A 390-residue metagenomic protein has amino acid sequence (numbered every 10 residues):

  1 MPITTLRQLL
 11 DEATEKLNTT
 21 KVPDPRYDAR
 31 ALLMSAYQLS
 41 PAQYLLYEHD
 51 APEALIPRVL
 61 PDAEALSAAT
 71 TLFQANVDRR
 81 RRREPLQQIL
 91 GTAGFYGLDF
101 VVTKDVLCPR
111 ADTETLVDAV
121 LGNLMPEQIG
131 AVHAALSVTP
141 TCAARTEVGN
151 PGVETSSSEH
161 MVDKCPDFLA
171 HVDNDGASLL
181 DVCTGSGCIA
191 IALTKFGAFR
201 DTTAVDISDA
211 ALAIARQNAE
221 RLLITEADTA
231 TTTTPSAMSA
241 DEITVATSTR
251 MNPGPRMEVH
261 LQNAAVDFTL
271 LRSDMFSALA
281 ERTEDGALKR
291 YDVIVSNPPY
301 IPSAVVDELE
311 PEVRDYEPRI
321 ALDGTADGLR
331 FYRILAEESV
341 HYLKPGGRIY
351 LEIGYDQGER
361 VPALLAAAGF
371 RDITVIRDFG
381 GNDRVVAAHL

Functional and structural regions predicted by a protein language model:
M1-L55: Non-catalytic accessory regions of SAM-dependent methyltransferases
L17, A219, L223, S339 (+1 more regions): Conserved hydrophobic residues forming the short capping helix/wall of the S-adenosyl-L-methionine
L32, R83, T113, I189 (+5 more regions): Residue-level signal for inorganic ion chemistry
M34-N123: Conserved AdoMet
T115-S137, S157-A230, S239-E242, M257-D307: Conserved SAM/SAH cofactor-binding pocket of Class I
Y300-R330: Mobile active-site "lid"/loop adjacent to the S-adenosyl-L-methionine
A326-H389: Conserved Class I SAM-dependent methyltransferase catalytic core
